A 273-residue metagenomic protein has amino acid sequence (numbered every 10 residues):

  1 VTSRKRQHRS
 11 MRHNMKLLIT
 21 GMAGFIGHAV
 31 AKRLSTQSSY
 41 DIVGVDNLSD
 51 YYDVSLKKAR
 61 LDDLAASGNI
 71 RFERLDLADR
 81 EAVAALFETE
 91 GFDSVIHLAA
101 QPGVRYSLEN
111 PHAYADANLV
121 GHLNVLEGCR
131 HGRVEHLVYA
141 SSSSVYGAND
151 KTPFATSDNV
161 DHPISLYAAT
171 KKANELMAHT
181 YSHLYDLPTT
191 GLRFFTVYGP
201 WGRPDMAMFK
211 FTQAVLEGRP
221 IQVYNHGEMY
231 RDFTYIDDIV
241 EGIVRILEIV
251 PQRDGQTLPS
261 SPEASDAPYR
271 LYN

Functional and structural regions predicted by a protein language model:
R4-V197, L247: N-terminal Rossmann-like NAD(P)+-binding domain of SDR-like oxidoreductases, especially those catalyzing
D53-L56, R203, A207: Short acidic-hydrophobic sequence patches enriched in Asp/Glu that either
A78, K171, R193-T196, E228-R231 (+2 more regions): Short, cationic motifs built from Arg/Lys/His that form the positively charged side of catalytic pockets
R133-L137, D186-P188, P220, H226 (+2 more regions): Active-site loop of short-chain dehydrogenase/reductase
T152-P153, P204-T212: A glycine/serine/threonine-rich, flexible loop-to-helix segment that serves as the NAD(P) cofactor-binding "lid"
I164, F195-D205, N225-D237: Glycine-rich "substrate-gating" loop/helix at the edge of Rossmann-like oxidoreductase active sites
F209-I221, R231-Y272: Alpha-helical substrate-binding/gating segment
